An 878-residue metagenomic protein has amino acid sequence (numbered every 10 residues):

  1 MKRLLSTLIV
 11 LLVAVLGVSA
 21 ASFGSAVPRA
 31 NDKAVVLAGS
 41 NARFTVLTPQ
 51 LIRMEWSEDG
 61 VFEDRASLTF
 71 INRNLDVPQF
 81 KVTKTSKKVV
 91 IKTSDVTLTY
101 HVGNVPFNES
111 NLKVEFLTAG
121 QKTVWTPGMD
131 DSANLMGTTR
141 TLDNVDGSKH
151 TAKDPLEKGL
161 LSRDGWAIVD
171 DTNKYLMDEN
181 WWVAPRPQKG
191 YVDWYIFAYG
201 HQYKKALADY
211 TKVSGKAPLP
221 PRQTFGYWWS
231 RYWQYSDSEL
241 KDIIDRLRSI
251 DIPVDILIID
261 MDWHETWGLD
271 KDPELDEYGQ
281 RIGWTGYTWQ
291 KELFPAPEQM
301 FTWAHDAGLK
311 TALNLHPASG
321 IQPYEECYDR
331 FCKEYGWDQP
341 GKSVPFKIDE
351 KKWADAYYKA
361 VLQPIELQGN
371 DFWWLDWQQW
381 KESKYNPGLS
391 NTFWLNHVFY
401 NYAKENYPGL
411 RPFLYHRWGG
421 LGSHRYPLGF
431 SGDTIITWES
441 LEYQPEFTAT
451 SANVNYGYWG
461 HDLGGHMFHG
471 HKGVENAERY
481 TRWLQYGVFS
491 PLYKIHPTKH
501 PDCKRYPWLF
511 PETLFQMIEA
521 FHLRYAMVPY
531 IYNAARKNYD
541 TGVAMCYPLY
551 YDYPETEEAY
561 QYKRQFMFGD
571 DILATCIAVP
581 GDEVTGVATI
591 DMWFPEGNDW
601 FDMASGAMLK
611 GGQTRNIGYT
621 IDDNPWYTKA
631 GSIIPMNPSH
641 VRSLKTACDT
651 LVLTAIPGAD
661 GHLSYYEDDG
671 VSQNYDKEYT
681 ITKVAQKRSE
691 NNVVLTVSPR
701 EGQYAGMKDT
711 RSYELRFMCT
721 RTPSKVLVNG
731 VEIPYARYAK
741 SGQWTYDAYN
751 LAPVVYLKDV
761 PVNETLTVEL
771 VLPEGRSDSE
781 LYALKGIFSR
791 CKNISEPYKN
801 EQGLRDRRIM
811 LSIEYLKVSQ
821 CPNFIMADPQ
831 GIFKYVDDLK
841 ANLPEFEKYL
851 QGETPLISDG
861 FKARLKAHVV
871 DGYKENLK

Functional and structural regions predicted by a protein language model:
T7-G17: Bacterial N-terminal signal peptides
F44, I52-M54, I91-L98, L573-C576 (+1 more regions): Short, well-ordered beta-strand segments enriched in hydrophobic/aromatic residues
L47-K87: A low-complexity, Ser/Thr/Gly/Pro-enriched, surface-exposed linker/loop concept that marks segments flanking
A66-Q79, W337, F601-I621, K725-V755: Solvent-exposed beta-strand/loop surfaces of large extracellular or lumenal domains
K84-R222, R231-Y232, I244-S249, D552 (+4 more regions): Catalytic and substrate-binding clefts that recognize carbohydrates or anionic sugar/phosphate headgroups
P253-M517, D552-P554, Y562: Aromatic- and carboxylate-enriched substrate-binding clefts and catalytic-loop regions of carbohydrate-active enzymes
L421-G429, Y443-Q444, S451-H461, F468-V694 (+4 more regions): Catalytic core of carbohydrate-active enzymes
A630-L877: C-terminal low-complexity, glycine/proline- and small-hydrophobic-enriched intrinsically disordered tails that act as
